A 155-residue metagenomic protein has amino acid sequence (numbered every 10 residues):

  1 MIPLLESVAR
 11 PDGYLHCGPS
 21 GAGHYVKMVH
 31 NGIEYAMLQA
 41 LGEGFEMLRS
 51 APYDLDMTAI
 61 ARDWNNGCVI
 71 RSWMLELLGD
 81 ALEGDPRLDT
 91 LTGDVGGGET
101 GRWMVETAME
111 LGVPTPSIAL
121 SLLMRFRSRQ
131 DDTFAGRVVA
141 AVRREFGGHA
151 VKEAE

Functional and structural regions predicted by a protein language model:
M1-E6, Y14-C17: Phosphate/pyrophosphate-binding betaalpha-module
E6-S7, R144, G148-E155: ATP-dependent carboxylate/acyl-activation modules
R10: A conserved ligand/cofactor-binding region detector
G21-H149: Helical "substrate-binding/catalytic lid" subdomain of Rossmann-like NAD(P)-dependent dehydrogenases/reductases
